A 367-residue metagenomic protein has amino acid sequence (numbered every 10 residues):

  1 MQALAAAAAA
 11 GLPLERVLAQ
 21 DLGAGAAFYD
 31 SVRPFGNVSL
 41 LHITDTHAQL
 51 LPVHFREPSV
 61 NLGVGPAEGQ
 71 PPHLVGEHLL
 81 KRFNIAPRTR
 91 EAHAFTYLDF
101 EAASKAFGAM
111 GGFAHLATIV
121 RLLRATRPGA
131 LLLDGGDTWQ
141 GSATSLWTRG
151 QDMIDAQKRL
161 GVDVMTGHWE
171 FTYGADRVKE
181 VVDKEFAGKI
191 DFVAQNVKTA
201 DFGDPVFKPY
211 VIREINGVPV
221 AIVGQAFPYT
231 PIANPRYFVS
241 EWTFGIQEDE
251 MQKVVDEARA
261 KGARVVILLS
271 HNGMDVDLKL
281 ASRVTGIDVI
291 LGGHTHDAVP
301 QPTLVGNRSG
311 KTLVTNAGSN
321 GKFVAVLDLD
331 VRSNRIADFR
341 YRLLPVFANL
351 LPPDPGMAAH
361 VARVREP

Functional and structural regions predicted by a protein language model:
Q2-L4, G11-P352, G356: Acidic, metal/ion-coordinating pockets
M357-P367: Active-site nucleophile-His-acid catalytic modules used for acyl/amide transfer and hydrolysis across diverse enzymes
